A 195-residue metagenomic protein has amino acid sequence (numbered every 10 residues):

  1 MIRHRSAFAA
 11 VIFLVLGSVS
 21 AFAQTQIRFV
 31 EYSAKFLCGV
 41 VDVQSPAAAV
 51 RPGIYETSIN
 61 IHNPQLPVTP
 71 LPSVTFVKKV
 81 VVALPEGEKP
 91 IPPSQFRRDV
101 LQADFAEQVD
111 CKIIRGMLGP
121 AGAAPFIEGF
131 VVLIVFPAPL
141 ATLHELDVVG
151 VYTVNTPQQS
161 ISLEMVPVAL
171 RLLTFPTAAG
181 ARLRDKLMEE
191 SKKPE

Functional and structural regions predicted by a protein language model:
M1-A9: Bacterial N-terminal signal peptides that target proteins for export
A9-S18: Bacterial N-terminal signal peptides
V19-A23: Sec/Tat signal peptide C-region and signal peptidase I cleavage site
Q24-E195: Gly/Pro-rich, tryptophan- and cysteine-flecked surface segments typical of secreted/extracellular proteins
